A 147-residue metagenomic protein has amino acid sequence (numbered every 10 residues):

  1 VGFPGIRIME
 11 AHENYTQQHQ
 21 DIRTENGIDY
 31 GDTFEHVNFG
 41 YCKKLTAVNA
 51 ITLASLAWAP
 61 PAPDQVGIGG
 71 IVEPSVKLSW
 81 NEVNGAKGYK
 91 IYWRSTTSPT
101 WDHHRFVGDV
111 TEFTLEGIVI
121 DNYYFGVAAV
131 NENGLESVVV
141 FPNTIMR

Functional and structural regions predicted by a protein language model:
V1-R147: Secretory-pathway/membrane protein signature
